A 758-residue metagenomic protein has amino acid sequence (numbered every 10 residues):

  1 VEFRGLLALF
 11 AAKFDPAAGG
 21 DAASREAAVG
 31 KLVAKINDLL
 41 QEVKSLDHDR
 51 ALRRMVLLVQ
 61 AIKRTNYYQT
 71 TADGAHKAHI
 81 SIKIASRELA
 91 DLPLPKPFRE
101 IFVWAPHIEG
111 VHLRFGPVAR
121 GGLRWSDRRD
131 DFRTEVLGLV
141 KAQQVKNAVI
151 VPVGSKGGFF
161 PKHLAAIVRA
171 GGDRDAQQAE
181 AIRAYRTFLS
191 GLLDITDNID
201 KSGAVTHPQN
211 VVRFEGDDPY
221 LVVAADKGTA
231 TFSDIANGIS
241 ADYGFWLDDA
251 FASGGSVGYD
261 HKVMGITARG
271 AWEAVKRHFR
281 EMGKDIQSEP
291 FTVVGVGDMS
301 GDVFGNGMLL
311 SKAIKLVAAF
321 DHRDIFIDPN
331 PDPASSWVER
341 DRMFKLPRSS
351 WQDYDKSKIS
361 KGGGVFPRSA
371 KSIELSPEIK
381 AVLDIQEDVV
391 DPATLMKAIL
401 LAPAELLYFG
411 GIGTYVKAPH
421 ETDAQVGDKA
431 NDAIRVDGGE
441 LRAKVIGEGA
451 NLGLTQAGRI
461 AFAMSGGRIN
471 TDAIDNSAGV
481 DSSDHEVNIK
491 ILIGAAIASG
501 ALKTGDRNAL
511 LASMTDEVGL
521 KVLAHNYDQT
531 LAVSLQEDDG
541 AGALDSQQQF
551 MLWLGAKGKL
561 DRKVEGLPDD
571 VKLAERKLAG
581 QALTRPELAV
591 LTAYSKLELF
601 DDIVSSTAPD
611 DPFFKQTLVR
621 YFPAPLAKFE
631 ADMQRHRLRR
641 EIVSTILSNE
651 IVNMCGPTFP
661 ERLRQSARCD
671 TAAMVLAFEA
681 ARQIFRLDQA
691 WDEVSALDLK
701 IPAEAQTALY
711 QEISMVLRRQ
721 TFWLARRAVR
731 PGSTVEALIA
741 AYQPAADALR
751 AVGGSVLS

Functional and structural regions predicted by a protein language model:
V1-A224, S233-G238, A250-V257: Extended, well-ordered protein cores
I167-G172, A181-I182, R186, L193-D218 (+1 more regions): Non-transmembrane, aqueous-exposed alpha-helical and coiled segments at domain scale
